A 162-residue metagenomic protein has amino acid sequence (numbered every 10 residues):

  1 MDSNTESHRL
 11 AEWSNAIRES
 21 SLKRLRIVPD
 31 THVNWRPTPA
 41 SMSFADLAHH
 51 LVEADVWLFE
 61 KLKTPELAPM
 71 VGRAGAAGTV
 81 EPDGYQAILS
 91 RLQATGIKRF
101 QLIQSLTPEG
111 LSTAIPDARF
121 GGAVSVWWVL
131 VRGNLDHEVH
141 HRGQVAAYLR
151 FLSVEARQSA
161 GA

Functional and structural regions predicted by a protein language model:
M1-E6, T79-V80: Short, contiguous pre-domain boundary segments
S7, A11-N15, E19-L25, D30-A76 (+1 more regions): Short, contiguous alpha-helical
R24, T79-D117, V124-R142: Acidic/histidine-rich alpha-helical segments that form the ligand environment of transition-metal centers
